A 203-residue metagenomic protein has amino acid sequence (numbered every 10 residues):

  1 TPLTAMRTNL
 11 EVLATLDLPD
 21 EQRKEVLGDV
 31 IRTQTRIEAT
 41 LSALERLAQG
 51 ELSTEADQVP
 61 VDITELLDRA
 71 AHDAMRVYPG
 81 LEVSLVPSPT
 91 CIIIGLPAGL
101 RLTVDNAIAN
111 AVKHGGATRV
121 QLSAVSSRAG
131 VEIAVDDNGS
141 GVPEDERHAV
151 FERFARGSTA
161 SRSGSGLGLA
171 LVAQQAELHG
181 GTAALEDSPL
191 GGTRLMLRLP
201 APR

Functional and structural regions predicted by a protein language model:
A14-E21: Short acidic helix/loop segment immediately C-terminal to the autophosphorylated histidine in two-component histidine
V59, G80-I92, L190: Conserved catalytic submotifs in the C-terminal HATPase_c
A111-G115: Short helix-loop "hinge" at the ATP-lid/N-box region of the Bergerat-fold HATPase_c
R119-A129: Short beta-strand/loop element within the Bergerat-fold HATPase_c
D137: Acidic ATP/Mg2+-coordinating residue in the GHKL
V142-A155: Short conserved segment of the HATPase_c
G180-E186: Glycine-rich ATP-binding loops of the HATPase_c
